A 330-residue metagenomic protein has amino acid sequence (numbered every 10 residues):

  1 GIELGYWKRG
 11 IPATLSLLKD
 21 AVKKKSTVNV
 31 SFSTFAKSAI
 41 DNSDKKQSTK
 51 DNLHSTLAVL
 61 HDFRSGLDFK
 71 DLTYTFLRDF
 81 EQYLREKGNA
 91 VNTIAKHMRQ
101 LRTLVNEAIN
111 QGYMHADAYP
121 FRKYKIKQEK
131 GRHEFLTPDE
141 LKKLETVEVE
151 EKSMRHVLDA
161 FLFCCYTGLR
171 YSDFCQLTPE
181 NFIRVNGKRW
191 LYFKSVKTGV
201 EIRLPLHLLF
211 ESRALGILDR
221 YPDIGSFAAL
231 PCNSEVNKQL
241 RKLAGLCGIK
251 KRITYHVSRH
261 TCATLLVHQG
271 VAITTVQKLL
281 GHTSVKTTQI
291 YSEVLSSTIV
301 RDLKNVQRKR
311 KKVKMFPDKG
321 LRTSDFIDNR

Functional and structural regions predicted by a protein language model:
P12-K87: Basic/aromatic-enriched alpha-helical hairpins
V59-D62, L67-T75, E86-P120, S172: N-terminal DNA-binding recognition helix of tyrosine site-specific recombinases/integrases
A95, N110, M114-Y171: Basic, Lys/Arg- and aromatic-enriched nucleic-acid-binding interface segment
R122, T167, Q176-L215: Conserved tyrosine-mediated DNA breakage-rejoining catalytic core shared by Y-recombinases
K130, V196-K242: C-terminal catalytic core of Y-nucleophile DNA break-rejoin enzymes
F135, S195-G199, L280, S284-N305: Catalytic-site neighborhood detector that most strongly recognizes the C-terminal catalytic loop/helix of tyrosine
L162, Y166, S172-D173, K242 (+2 more regions): C-terminal catalytic core of tyrosine-transesterase DNA break-rejoin enzymes
V306-R330: C-terminal secondary-structure termini that scaffold catalytic or DNA-interacting sites
